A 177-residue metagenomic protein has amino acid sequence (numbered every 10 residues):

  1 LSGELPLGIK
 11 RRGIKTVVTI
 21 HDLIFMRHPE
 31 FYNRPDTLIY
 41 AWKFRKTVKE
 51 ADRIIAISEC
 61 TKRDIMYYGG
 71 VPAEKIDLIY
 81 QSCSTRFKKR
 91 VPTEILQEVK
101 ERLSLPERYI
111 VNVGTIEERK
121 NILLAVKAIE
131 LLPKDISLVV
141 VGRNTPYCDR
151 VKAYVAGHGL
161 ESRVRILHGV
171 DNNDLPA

Functional and structural regions predicted by a protein language model:
L1-A177: Carbohydrate transferase catalytic cores enriched for Leloir-type hexosyltransferases
